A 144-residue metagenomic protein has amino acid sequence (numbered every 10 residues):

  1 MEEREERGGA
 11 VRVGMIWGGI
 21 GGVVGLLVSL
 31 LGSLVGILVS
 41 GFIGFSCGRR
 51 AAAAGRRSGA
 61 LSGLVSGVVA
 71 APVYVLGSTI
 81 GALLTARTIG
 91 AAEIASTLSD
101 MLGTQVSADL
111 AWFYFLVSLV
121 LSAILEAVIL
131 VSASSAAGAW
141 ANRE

Functional and structural regions predicted by a protein language model:
M1-E144: Juxtamembrane/disordered regions of integral membrane proteins
